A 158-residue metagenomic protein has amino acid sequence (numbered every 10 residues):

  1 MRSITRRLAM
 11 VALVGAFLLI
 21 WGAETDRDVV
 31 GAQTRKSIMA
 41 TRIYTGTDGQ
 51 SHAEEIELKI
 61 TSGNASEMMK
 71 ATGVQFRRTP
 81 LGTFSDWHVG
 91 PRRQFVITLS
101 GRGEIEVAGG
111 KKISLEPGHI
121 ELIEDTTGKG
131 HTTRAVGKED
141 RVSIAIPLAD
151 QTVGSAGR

Functional and structural regions predicted by a protein language model:
M1-T5: N-terminal secretory signal peptides that target proteins for export/translocation
A9-I20: Bacterial N-terminal signal peptides
G22-A32: Signal peptide processing junction and immediate N-terminal pro/mature segment of secreted/exported proteins
Q33-K36, D86-H88: Short loop/turn motifs at secondary-structure junctions and domain boundaries
T47-W87, R93, R141-I144, A149: A short glycine-rich, His/Asp/Glu-containing loop-to-beta-strand
T72, G110-K112, E116-H119, D125-T152: Ligand-binding loop in jelly-roll beta-barrel domains
F84-S85, R102-E106, I120, Q151: Short beta-strand segments in beta-sandwich/barrel cores
V89-I105: Short, conserved beta-strand element in jelly-roll/cupin
